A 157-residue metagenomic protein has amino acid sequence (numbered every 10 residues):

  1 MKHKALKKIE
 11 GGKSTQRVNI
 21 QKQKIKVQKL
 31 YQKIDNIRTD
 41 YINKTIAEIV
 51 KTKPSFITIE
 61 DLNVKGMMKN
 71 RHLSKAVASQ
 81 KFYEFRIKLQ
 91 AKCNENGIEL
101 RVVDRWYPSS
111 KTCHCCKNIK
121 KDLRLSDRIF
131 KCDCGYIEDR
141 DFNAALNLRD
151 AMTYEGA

Functional and structural regions predicted by a protein language model:
M1-A157: Positively charged, helix-rich recognition surfaces that bind polyanionic ligands
